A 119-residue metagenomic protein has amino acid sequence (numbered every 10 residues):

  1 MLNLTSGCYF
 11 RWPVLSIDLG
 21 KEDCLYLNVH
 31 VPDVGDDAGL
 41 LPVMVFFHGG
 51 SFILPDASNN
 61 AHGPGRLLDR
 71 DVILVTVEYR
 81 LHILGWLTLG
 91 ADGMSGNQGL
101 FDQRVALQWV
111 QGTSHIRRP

Functional and structural regions predicted by a protein language model:
M1-L19: Surface-exposed, low-complexity/disordered Ser/Thr/Gly/Pro/Asn-rich loops and linkers
L15-P119: Serine-hydrolase-like catalytic core of hydrolytic proteins
